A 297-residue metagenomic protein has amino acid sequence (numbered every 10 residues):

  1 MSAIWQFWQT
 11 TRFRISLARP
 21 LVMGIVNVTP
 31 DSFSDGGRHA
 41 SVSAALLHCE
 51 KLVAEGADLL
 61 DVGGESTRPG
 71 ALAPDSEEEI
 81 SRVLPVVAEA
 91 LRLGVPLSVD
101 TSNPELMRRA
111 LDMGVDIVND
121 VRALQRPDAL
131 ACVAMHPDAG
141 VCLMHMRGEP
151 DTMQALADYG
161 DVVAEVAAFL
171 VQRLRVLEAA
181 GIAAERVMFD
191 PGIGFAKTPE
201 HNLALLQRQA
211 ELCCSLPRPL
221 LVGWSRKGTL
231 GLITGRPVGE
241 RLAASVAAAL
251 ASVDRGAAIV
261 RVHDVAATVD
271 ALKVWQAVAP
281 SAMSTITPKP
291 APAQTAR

Functional and structural regions predicted by a protein language model:
A3-F7, L17, S34-S43, L47-H48 (+5 more regions): Active-site-adjacent loop and "lid" segments of alpha/beta metabolic enzymes
R14: Catalytic toxin/effector domains delivered as secreted proteins or via bacterial secretion systems
P30: Catalytic-pocket segment enriched in acidic/His residues
L47-G63, R255-G256: Catalytic domains of carbohydrate-active enzymes, especially glycoside hydrolases
A183-R186: Short acidic capping loops at alpha-helix termini that bridge into adjacent secondary structure
